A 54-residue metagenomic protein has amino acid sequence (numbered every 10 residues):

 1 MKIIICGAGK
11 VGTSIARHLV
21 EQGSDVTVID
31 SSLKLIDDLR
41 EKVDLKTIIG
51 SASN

Functional and structural regions predicted by a protein language model:
M1-N54: Cytosolic regulatory regions of ion transport systems
